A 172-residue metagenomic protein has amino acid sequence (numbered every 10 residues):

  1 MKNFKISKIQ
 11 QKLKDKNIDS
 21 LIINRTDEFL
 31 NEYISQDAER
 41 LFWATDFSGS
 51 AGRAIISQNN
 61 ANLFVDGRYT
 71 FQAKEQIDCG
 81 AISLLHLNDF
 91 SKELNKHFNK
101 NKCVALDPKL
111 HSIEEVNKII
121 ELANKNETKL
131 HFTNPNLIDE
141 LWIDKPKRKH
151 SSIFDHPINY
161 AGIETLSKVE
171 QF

Functional and structural regions predicted by a protein language model:
M1-N99, C103-F172: N-terminal accessory/capping or targeting/presequence segment of soluble
